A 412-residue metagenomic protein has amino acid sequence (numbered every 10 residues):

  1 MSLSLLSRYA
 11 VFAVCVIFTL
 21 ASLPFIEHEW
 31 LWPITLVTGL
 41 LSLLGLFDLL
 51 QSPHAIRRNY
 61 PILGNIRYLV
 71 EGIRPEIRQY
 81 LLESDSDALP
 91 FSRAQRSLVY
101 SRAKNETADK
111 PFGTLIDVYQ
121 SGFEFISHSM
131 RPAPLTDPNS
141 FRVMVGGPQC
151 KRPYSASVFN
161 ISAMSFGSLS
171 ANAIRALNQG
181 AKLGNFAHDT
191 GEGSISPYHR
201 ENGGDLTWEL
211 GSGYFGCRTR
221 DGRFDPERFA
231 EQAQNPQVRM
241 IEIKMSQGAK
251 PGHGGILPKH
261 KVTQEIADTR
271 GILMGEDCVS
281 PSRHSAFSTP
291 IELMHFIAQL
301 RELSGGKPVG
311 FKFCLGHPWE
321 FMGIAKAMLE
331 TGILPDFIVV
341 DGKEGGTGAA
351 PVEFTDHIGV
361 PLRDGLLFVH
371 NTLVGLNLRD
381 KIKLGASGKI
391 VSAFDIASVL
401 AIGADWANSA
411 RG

Functional and structural regions predicted by a protein language model:
M1-K182, F186-A187, G193-G203, W208-R220 (+2 more regions): Conserved, well-structured core domains of diverse proteins
K151-S155, I266-L273, D341: Flexible hinge/switch segments at interdomain interfaces of large molecular machines
V158, N185-D189, D205-T207, M240 (+4 more regions): Beta-sheet entry/capping signal
G191-I195, V339-G342: A generic structural motif
W208-G216, Q264-G271, N371, G375: Glycine-/small-residue-rich beta-strand-loop submotif within the FAD-binding core of flavoenzymes
N235-P290, M294-H295, E302, T347: Active-site cores of enzymes that catalyze phosphoryl transfer or operate on phosphate-rich substrates
V279-G412: Glycine-rich phosphate/ribose-binding loops and adjacent secondary-structure elements that form binding surfaces
